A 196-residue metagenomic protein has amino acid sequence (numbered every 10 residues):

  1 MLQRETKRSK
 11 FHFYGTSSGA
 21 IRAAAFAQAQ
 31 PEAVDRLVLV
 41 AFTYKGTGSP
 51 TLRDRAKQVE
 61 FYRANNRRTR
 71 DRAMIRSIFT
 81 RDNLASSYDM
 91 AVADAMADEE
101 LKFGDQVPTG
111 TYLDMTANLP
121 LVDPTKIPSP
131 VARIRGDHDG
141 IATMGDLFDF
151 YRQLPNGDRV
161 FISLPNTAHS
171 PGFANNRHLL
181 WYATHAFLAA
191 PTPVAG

Functional and structural regions predicted by a protein language model:
M1-K10: Conserved acidic catalytic loop of the alpha/beta-hydrolase fold
S9, Y14, S18-T47: Conserved hydrolase catalytic core segment
G48-I134: Alpha/beta-hydrolase
D137-D139, N166-A168: Acidic beta-to-alpha connecting loop that harbors the catalytic carboxylate
G140-D146: Conserved alpha/beta-hydrolase "acid-adjacent" motif
G157, A189-G196: Alpha/beta-hydrolase-fold serine-hydrolase catalytic core, especially in secreted/extracellular enzymes
T167-H178: Catalytic histidine-centered segment of alpha/beta-hydrolase-like enzymes
R177-H185: Short, amphipathic alpha-helical "lid/cap" segments that border enzyme active or binding sites
